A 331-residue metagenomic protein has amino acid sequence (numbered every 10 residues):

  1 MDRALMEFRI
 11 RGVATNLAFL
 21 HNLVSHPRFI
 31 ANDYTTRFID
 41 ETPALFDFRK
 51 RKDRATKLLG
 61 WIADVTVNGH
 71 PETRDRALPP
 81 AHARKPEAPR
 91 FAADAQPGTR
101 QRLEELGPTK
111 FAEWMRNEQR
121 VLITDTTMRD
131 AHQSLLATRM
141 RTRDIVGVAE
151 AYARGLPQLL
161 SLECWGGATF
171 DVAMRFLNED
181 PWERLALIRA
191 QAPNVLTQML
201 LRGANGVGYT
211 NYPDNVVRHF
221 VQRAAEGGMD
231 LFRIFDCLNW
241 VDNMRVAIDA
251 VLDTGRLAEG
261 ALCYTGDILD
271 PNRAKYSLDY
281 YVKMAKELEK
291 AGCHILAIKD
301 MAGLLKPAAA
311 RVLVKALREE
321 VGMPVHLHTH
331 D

Functional and structural regions predicted by a protein language model:
M1-D94: Catalytic cores of soluble metabolic enzymes centered on carboxylation/carboxyl-transfer
A14, Q133, L305: Gly/Ser/Thr-rich beta-alpha loop segments that engage phosphate groups in nucleotides
L23, W165-G166: Aromatic-lined carbohydrate-binding surfaces of glycoside hydrolases
P89-D130, L135, A190: N-terminal amphipathic alpha-helix/helix-capping segment at the start of soluble metabolic enzymes
V121, M140-C164, L177-L196, R202-L327: Alpha/beta enzyme core
D331: Thiamine diphosphate
